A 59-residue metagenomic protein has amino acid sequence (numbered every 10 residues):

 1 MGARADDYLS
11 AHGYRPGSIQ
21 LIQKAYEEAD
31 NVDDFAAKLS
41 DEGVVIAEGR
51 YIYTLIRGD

Functional and structural regions predicted by a protein language model:
M1-D59: Single-stranded nucleic-acid nicking/binding segments centered on His-rich, glycine/basic loops
